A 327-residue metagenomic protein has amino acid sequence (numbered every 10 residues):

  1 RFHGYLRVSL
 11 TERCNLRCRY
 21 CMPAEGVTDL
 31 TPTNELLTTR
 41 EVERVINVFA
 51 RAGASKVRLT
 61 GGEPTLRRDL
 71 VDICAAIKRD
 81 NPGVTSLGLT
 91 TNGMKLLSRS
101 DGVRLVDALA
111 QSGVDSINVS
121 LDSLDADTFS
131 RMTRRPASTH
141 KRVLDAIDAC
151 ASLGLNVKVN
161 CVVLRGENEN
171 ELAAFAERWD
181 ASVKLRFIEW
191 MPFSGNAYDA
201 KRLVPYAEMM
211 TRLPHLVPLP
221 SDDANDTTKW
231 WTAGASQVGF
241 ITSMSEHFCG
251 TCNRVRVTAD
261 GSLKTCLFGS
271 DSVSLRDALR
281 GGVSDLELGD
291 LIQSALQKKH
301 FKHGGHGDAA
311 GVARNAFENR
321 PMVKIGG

Functional and structural regions predicted by a protein language model:
R1-T39: Canonical Radical SAM [4Fe-4S] cluster-binding loop centered on the CxxxCxxC motif and its immediate flanking residues
L16, A126-D127, H247, V273: Glycine-centered loop/turn positions within well-structured domains that cap or flank conserved ligand/cofactor-binding
R17, G61, N92, D260-G261: Residue-level recognition of short loop/turn positions
E25-D29, A126, M191-S194, V273: A short, flexible beta-alpha/helix-coil linker loop
T33, E63-P64: Glycine-rich, proline-tolerant flexible connector loops at the mouths of alpha/beta enzymes
T39-L59, R67-R178, S182-R186: Radical SAM/AdoMet-radical enzyme domain recognition
D127-M132, P136-G239, S243, D277 (+1 more regions): Radical SAM enzyme [4Fe-4S]-AdoMet core and its adjacent flexible, acidic and glycine-rich loops/tails across
H247, T251-G327: Radical SAM enzyme core and accessory elements
